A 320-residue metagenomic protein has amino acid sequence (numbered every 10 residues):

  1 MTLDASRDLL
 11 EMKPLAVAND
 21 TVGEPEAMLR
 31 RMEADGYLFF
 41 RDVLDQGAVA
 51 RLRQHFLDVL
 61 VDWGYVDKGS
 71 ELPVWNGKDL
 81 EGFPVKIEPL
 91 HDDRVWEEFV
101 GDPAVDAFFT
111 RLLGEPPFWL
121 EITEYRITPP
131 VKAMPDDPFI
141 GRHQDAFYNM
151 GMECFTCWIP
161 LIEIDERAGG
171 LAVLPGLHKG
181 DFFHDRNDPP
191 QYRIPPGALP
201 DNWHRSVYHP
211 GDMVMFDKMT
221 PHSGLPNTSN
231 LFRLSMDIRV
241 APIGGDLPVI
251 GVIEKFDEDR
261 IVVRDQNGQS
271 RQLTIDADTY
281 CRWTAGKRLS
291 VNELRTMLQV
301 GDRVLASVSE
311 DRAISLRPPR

Functional and structural regions predicted by a protein language model:
T2-A34, R41-R142, Y148: Non-heme Fe(II)-dependent double-stranded beta-helix
V43, M219, L225, S309-E310: Short, surface-exposed secondary-structure boundary micro-motifs
C157-I159, N230-G245: A short hydrophobic beta-strand segment most commonly corresponding to one strand of the jelly-roll/cupin
I164-L225: Double-stranded beta-helix
F182-I194, Q272-A285: Short, basic/aromatic beta-hairpin or loop at an interaction surface
D246-Q272, T284-R320: Short, flexible, surface-exposed loop segments at domain boundaries
